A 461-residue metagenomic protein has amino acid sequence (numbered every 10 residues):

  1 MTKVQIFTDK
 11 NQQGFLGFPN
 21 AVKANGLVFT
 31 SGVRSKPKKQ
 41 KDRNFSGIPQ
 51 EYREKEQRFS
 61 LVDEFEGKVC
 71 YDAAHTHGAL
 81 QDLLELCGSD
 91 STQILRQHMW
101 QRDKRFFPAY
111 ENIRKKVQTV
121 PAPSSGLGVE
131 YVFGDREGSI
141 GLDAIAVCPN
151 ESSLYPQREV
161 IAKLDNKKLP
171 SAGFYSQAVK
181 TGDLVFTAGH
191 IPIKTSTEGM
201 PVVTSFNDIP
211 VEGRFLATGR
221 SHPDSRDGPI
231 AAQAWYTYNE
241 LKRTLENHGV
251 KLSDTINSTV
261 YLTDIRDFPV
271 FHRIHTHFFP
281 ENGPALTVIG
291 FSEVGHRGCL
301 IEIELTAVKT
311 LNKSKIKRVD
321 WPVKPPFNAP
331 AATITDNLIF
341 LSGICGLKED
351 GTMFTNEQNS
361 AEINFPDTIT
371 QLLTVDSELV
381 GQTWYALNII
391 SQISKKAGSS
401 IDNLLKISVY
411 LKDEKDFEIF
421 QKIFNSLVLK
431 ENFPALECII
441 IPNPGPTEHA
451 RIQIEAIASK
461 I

Functional and structural regions predicted by a protein language model:
M1-G78, D82-N239, R243-N257, L262-K406 (+1 more regions): N-terminal presequence-like segments and the immediate start of the first folded domain
